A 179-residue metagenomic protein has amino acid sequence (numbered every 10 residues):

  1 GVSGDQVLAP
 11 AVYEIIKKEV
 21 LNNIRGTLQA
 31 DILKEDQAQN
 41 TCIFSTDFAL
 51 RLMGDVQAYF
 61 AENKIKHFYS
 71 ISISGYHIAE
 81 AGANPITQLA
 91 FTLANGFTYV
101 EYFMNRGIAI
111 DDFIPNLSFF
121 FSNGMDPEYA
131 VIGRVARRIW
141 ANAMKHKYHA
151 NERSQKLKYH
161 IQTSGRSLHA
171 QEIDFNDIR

Functional and structural regions predicted by a protein language model:
G1-Y129, K147-A150, S154-Q162: Catalytic alpha/beta active-site cores
A130-R134: Extended amphipathic alpha-helical segments enriched in small hydrophobics
W140: Conserved, mostly hydrophobic/aromatic
A143: Catalytic core of soluble alpha/beta enzymes
G165: Catalytic core of nucleotidyl cyclases, primarily class III adenylyl/guanylyl cyclases
Q171-E172: Extended amphipathic alpha-helical segments with heptad-repeat/coiled-coil character used for oligomerization, fusion
D177-R179: Short, acidic/polar
